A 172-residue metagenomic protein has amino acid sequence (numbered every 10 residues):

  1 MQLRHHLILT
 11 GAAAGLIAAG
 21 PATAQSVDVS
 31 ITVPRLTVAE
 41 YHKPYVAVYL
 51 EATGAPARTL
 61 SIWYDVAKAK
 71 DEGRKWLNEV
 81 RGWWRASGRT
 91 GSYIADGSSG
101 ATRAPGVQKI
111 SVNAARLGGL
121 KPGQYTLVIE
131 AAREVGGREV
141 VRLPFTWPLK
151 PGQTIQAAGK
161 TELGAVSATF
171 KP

Functional and structural regions predicted by a protein language model:
M1-T10: Bacterial N-terminal signal peptides that target proteins for export
G20-A24: Sec/Tat signal peptide C-region and signal peptidase I cleavage site
Q25-V29, P44-V46: Structural beta-strand segments of beta-rich domains
V29-Y41, Y64-A67: Short amphipathic, basic-aromatic surface patches that mediate peripheral association with negatively charged
E40-A47, Q124: Short coil-to-beta strand junction motifs in C2/discoidin
A47-Y49, S61, V128: Beta-strand signatures of extracellular beta-sandwich domains
G54-L120: Structured domain cores in non-transmembrane regions
P105-V107, A115-P172: Glycine-rich, aromatic-bearing surface loops/beta-hairpins
